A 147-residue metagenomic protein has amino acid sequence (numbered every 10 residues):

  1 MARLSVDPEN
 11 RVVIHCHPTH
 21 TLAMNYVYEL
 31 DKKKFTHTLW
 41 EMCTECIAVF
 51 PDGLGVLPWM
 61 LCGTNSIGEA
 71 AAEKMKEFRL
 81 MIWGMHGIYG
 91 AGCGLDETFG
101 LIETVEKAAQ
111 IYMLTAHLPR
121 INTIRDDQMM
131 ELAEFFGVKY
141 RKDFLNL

Functional and structural regions predicted by a protein language model:
M1-L147: Glycine-rich flexible loops
